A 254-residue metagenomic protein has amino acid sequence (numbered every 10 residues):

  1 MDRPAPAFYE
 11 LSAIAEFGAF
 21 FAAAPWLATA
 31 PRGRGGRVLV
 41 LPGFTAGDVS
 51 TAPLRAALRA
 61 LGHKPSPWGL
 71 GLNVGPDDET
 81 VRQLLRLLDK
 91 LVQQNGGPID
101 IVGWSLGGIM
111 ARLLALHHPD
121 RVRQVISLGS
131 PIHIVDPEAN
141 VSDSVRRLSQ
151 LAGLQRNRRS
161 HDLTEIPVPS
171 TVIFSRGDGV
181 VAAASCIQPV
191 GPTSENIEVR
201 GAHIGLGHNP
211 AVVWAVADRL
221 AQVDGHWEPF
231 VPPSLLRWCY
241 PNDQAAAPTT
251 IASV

Functional and structural regions predicted by a protein language model:
M1-L39, T51, A56, L61 (+2 more regions): Flexible, membrane-associating and regulatory peripheral segments of lipid-active enzymes
D2, L116-H117, V122-V254: Helical cap/lid subdomain of alpha/beta-hydrolase-fold lipid enzymes that gates access to the catalytic pocket
F17, A23, K90, L151 (+1 more regions): A structural signal for alpha-helix termini and helix-coil/disorder junctions
G33-G35, G96, G201, G205: Glycine-centered flexibility motif
G36-V49, P53, A57-W68, G75-V168 (+2 more regions): Serine-dependent carboxylesterase/thioesterase catalytic core of lipase-like alpha/beta-hydrolase/SGNH enzymes
G69-L72, R200: Short, histidine-centered active-site or binding-site loop motifs used for metal coordination, general acid-base
